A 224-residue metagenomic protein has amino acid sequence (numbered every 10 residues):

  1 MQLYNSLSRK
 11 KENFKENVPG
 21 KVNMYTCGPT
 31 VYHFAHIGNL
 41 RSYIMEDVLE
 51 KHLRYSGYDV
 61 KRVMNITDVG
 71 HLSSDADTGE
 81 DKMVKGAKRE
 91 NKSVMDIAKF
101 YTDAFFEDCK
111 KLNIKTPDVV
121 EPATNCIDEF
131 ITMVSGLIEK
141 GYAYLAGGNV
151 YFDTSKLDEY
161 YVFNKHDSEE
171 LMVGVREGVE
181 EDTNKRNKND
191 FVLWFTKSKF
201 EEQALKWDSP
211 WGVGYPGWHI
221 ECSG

Functional and structural regions predicted by a protein language model:
M1-G224: NTP-dependent nucleotidyl-transfer catalytic core
